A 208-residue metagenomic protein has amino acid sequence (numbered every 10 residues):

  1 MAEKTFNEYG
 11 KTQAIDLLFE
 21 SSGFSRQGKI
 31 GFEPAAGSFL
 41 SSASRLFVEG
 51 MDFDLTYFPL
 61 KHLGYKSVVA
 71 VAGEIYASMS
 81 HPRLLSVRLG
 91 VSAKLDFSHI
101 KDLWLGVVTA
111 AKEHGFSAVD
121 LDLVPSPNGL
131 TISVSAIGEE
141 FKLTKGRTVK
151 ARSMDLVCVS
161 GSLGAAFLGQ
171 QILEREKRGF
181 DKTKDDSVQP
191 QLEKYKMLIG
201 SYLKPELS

Functional and structural regions predicted by a protein language model:
M1-S208: Helix-biased detector of long, well-ordered alpha-helical tracts
